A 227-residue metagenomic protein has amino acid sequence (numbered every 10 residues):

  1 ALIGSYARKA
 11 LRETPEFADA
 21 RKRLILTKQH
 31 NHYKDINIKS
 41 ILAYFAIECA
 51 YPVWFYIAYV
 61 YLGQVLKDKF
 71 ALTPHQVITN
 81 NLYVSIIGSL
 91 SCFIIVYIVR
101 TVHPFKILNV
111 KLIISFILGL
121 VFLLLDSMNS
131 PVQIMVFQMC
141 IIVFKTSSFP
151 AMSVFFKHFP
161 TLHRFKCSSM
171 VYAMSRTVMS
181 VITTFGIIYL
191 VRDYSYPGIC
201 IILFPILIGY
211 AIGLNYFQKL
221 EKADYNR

Functional and structural regions predicted by a protein language model:
G4-K9, V154, I201-R227: Multi-pass alpha-helical transporter architecture, strongest for 12-TM Major Facilitator/SLC carriers used
K39-S89, S180: Extracytoplasmic gate region of multi-pass secondary transporters
S91-P104: Helix-to-loop junctions at the C-terminal end of transmembrane segments in multipass secondary transporters
T101-I113: Cytoplasmic membrane-interface "Motif A"-like loop-to-helix N-cap segments of 12-TM Major Facilitator Superfamily
I114-M128: C-terminal ends and interior cores of transmembrane alpha-helices in multi-pass membrane transporters/permeases
V132-T146: Hydrophobic core of transmembrane alpha-helices in multi-pass small-molecule transporters, especially MFS/SLC-type
T146-F159: Intracellular juxtamembrane helix-capping segments at the cytosolic ends of symmetry-related transmembrane helices
T161-D193: A late C-terminal transmembrane helix in Major Facilitator Superfamily
